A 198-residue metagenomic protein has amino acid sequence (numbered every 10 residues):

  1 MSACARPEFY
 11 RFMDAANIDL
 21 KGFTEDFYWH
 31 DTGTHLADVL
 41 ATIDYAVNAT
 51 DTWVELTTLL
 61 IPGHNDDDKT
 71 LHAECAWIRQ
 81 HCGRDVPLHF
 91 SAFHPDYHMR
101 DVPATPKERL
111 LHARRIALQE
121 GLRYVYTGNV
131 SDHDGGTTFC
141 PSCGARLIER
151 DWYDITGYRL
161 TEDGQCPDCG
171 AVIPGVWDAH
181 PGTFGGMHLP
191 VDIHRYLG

Functional and structural regions predicted by a protein language model:
M1-T105: Conserved AdoMet/S-adenosylmethionine-binding subsite of the radical SAM
H64-G198: Auxiliary Fe-S-binding modules of radical SAM enzymes
